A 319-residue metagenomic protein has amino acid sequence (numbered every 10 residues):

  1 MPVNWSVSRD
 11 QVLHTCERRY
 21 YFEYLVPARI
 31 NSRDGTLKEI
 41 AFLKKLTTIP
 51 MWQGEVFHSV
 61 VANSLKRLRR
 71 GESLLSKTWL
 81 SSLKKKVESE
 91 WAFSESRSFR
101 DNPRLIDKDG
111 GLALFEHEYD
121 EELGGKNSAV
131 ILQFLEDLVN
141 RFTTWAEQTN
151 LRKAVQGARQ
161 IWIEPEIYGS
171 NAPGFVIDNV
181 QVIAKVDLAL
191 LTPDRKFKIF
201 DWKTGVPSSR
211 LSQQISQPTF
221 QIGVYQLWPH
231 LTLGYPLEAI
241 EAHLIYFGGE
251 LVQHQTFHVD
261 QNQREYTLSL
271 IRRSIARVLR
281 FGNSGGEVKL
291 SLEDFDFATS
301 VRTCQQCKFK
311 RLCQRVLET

Functional and structural regions predicted by a protein language model:
M1-D10: Short acidic, Pro/Gly- and aromatic-enriched capping/linker segments at domain boundaries
M1-P2, E23-K44, I199, K203-S209 (+1 more regions): Short amphipathic alpha-helical segments and their helix-coil junctions
V3, P50, Q181-V182, I215-I222 (+3 more regions): Active-site-proximal structural scaffolding
R9-S32, V182-R195, R272-A276: An acidic intrinsically disordered interaction segment
D10-A28, D34-R70, L80, E88 (+3 more regions): Nuclease catalytic cores
N31-R33, R159-V224, P229-H230: Non-catalytic protein-protein interaction segments used by genome-maintenance enzymes to assemble and couple activities
V56, V60-P165: A non-catalytic, helix-rich entry segment at domain boundaries
L227-T319: Metal-dependent nuclease catalytic regions and adjoining charged, substrate-binding loops involved in nucleic-acid end
